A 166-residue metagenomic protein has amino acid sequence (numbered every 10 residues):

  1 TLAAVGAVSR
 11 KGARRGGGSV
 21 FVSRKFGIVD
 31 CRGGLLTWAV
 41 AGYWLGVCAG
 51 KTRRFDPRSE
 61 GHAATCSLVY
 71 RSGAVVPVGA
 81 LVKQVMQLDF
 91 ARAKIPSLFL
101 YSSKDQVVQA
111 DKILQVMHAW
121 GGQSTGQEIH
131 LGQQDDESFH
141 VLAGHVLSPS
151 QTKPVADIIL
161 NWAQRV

Functional and structural regions predicted by a protein language model:
T1-K11, S19: Short glycine-enriched nucleophile-adjacent loop and the immediately C-terminal alpha-helix near the catalytic center
S19-G33, L45-G50: Active-site nucleophile loop of the alpha/beta-hydrolase fold
G42-Y70: A structural motif
S72-D89: Active-site nucleophile elbow and catalytic-triad environment of alpha/beta-hydrolase enzymes
A93, L98-D105: Short beta-strand/loop motif that positions the catalytic acidic residue of the alpha/beta-hydrolase fold
I95, V108-A119, H130: Short alpha-helix in the alpha/beta-hydrolase fold that links the catalytic acid
Q127-V166: Catalytic active-site module of serine/aspartate enzymes centered on a nucleophile-bearing elbow/loop
